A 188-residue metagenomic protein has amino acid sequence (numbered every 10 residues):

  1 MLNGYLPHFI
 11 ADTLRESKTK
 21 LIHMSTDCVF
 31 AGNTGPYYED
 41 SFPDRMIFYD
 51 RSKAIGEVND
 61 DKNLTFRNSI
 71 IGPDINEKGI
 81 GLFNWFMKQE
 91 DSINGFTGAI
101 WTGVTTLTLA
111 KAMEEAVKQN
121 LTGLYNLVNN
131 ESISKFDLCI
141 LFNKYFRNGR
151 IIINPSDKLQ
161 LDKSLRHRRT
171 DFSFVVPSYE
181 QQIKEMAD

Functional and structural regions predicted by a protein language model:
M1-I22: NAD(P)-cofactor binding segment of oxidoreductase domains
L2, W101-V104, I133, L165 (+1 more regions): Residue-level signal for the nucleotide or nucleotide-sugar donor/cofactor binding architecture
Y5, M24-I47: Active-site "gating" loop of Rossmann-like NAD(P)-dependent oxidoreductase/epimerase domains
L6, K20, D50-G56, T105: Conserved cofactor-binding/catalytic machinery of classical short-chain dehydrogenase/reductase
M46, V58-T108: NAD(P)-dependent short-chain dehydrogenase/reductase
F83, T106-E114, V176-A187: Short, amphipathic alpha-helical "lid/cap" segments that border enzyme active or binding sites
A110-D162: Mid/C-terminal beta-alpha module of Rossmann-like enzyme folds, strongest in SDR-family dehydrogenases/epimerases
G149-D188: C-terminal amphipathic/interface module of NAD(P)-dependent oxidoreductases and related NAD-binding regulators
